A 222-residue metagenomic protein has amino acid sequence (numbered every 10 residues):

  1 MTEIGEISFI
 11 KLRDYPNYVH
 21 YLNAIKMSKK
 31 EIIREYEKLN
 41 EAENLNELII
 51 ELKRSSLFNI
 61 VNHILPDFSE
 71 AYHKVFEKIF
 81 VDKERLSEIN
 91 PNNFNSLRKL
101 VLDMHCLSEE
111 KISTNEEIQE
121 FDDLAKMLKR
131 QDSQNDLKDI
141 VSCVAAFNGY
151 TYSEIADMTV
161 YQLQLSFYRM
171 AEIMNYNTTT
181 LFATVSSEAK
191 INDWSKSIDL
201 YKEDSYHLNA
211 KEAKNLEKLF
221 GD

Functional and structural regions predicted by a protein language model:
M1-A42, E51, N95-A183: An amphipathic, hydrophobic-aromatic interaction surface with interspersed Lys/Arg that forms lipid/phosphate-bearing
S8-K11, I89-N90, T159-V160, L208-F220: General structural signal for secondary-structure boundaries
A42-A71: Extended, charge-biased low-complexity segments that typically form long amphipathic alpha-helices/coiled-coils
N44, K53, F68, I89-S96 (+4 more regions): Non-membrane alpha-helical secondary structure
F58-H63, K78-I89, A125-K129, G149-S153: Charged, low-complexity surface segments at secondary-structure and domain boundaries
I64-E117: Extracellular-facing segments of soluble proteins and assemblies that are Gly/Ser/Thr-biased and enriched in aromatics
L165, R169-D222: Alpha-helical oligomerization segments
